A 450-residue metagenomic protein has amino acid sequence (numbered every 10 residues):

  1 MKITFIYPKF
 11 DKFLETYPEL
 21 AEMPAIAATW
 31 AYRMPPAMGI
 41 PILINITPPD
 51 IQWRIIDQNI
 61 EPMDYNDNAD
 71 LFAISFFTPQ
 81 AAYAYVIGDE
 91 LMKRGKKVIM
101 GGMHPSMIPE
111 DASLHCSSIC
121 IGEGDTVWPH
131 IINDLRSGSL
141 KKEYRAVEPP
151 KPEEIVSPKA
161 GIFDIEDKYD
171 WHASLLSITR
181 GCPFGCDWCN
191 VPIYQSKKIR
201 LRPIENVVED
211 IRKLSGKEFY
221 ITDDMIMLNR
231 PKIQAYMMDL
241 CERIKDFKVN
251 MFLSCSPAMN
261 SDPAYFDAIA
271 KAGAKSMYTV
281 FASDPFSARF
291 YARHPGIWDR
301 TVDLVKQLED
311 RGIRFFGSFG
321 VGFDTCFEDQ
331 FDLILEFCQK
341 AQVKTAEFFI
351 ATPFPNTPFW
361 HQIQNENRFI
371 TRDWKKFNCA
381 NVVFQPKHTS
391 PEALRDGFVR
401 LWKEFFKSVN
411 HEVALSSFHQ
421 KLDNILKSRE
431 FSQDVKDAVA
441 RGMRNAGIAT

Functional and structural regions predicted by a protein language model:
M1-E218: Acidic, low-complexity intrinsically disordered segments
K2-I6, K12-P18, P49-I55, D134-L135 (+4 more regions): Radical SAM enzyme core and accessory elements
K12-T16, E110-D111, F184, N229-P231 (+4 more regions): Flexible glycine/acidic-rich beta-alpha junction loops that bind and position SAM and/or redox cofactors in anaerobic
L43-W53, L214, F247, L304-F315 (+3 more regions): A structural motif corresponding to the C-terminal end of an alpha-helix and its immediate exit/capping segment
I99, C120, E143-Y144, F252-S254 (+3 more regions): Structural detector of well-ordered beta-strand residues that form the stable sheet scaffold of enzyme domains
D111-H130, F266-M277, L333-F348: Structural recognition of alpha->loop->beta junctions
P158-F316, F323, D329-E336: Radical SAM [4Fe-4S] cluster-binding motif and immediate context
I221, I269, G317, C338 (+3 more regions): Hydrophobic, well-ordered secondary-structure elements that form the walls of internal hydrophobic environments
